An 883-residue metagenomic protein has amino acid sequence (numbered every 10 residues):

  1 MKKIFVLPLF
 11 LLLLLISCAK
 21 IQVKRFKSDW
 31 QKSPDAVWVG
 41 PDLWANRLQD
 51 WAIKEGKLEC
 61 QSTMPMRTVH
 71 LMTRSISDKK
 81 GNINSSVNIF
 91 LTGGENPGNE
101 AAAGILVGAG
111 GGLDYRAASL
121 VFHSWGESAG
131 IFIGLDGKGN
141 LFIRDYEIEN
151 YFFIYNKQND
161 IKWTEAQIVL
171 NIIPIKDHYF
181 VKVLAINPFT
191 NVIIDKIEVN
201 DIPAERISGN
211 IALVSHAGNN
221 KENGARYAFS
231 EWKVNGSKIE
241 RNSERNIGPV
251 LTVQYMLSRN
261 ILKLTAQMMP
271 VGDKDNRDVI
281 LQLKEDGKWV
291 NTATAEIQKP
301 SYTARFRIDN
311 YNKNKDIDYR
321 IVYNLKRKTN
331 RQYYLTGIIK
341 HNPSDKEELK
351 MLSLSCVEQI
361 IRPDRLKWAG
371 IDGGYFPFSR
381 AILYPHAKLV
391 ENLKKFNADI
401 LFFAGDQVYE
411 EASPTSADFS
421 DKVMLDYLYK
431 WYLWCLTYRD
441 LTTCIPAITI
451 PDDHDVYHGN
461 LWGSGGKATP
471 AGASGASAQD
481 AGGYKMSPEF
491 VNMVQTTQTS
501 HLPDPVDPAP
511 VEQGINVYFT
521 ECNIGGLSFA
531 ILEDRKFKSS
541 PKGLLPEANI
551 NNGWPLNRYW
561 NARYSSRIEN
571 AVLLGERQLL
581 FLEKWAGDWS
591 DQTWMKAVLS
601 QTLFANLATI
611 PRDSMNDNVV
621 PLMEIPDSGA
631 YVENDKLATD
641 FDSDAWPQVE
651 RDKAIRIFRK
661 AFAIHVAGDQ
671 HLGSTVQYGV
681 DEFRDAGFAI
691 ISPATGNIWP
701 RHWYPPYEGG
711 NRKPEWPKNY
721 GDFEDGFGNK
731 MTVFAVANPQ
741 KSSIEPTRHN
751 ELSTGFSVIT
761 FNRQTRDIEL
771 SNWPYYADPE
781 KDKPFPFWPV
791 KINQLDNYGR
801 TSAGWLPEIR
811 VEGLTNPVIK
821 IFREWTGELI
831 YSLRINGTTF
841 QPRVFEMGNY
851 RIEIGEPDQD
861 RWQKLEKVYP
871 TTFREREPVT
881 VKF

Functional and structural regions predicted by a protein language model:
I21-R47: Extracellular carbohydrate-recognition regions
Q49-R67: Short carbohydrate-recognition loop motifs
S62-E147: Secretory/extracellular carbohydrate-interaction modules and structurally similar beta-sandwich "look-alikes"
S85-V87, N159-E198, I768: Carbohydrate-binding surfaces in secreted/extracellular proteins
F142-V169: Short, aromatic/His-centered strand-loop micro-motif at the edge of beta-sheets
V192-A225: Flexible glycan-contacting loops in extracellular carbohydrate-active proteins
K221-S237, L257-R259, M268, G272-K274 (+3 more regions): Long, structured stretches of catalytic cores involved in phosphate-ester chemistry, encompassing
N235-N246: Proline/serine/threonine-rich low-complexity linkers at boundaries of modular beta-sandwich domains
